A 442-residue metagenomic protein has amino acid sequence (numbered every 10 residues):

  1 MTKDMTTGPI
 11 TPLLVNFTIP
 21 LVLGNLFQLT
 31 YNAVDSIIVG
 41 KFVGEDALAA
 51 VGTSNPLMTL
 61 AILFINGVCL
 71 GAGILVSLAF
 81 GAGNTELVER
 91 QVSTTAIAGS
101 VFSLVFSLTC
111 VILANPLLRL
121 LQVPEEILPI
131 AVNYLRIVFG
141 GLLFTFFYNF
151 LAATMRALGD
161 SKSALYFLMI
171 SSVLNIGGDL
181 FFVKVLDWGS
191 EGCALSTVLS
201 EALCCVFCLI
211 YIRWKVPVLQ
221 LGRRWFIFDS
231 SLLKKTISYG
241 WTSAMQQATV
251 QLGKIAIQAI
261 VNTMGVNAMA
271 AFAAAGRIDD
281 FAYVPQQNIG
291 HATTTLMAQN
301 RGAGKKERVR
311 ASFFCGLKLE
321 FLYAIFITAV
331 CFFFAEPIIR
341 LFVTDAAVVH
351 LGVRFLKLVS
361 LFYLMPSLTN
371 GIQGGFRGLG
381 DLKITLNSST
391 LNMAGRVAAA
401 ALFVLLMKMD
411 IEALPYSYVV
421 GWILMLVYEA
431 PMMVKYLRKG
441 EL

Functional and structural regions predicted by a protein language model:
M1-T18, V76-G141, V185-W241, M297-F362 (+1 more regions): Short alpha-helical transmembrane segments in multi-pass integral membrane proteins
M5-F42, P56-G71, L75, S100-S107 (+4 more regions): N-terminal transmembrane alpha-helices
N16-D35, I137, Y148, S171 (+5 more regions): Transmembrane helical elements of multi-pass membrane transporters/channels
L26, T30-A49, L118-E125, F181-W188 (+5 more regions): Helix-terminus/linker motif at the lipid-water interface of multi-pass membrane proteins
V39-T59, E125-I130, S190-C193, L232-Y239 (+5 more regions): Interfacial/gating helices of multi-pass transporter permease domains
L48-L108, T145-A164, A271-A335, P366-G380 (+1 more regions): Small-residue-rich hydrophobic transmembrane alpha-helices
L60-L63, N175-D179, C204-L209, F281-V284 (+3 more regions): Hydrophobic transmembrane alpha-helices of multi-pass small-molecule transporters
C69, I137-R156, A164-S172, C193-C208 (+4 more regions): Short runs within selected transmembrane alpha-helices of multi-pass transporters and secretion channels
